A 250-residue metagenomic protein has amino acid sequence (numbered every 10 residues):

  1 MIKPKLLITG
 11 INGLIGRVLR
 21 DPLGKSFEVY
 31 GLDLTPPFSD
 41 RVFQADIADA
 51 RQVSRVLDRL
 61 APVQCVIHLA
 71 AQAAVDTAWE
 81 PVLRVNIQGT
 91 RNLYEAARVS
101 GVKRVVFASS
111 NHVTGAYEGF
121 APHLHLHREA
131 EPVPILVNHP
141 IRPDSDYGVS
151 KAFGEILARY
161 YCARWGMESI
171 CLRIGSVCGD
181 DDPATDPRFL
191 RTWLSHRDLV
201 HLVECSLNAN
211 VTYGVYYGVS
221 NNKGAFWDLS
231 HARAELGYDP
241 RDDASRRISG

Functional and structural regions predicted by a protein language model:
P4-K25: N-terminal Rossmann NAD(P)H-binding glycine-rich loop of SDR-like oxidoreductase domains
L34-R51: Rossmann-fold cofactor-recognition segment
I47-V85: NAD(P)H-binding glycine-rich loop region in Rossmannoid oxidoreductase-like domains and their noncatalytic homologs
N92-N138, D144: Conserved Rossmann-fold NAD(P)-dependent oxidoreductase catalytic core, especially the SDR/UDP-sugar
S109, E155-D180: Conserved beta-loop-beta element that borders a ligand/cofactor-binding pocket
D146, S150-F153: Active-site helix of classical SDR
A163, R173-D181, W193-G214, N221: Alpha-helical substrate-binding/gating segment
G214-Y216, N221-D239: Conserved C-terminal active-site "lid" loop/helix of NAD(P)H-dependent oxidoreductases that clamps the redox cofactor
